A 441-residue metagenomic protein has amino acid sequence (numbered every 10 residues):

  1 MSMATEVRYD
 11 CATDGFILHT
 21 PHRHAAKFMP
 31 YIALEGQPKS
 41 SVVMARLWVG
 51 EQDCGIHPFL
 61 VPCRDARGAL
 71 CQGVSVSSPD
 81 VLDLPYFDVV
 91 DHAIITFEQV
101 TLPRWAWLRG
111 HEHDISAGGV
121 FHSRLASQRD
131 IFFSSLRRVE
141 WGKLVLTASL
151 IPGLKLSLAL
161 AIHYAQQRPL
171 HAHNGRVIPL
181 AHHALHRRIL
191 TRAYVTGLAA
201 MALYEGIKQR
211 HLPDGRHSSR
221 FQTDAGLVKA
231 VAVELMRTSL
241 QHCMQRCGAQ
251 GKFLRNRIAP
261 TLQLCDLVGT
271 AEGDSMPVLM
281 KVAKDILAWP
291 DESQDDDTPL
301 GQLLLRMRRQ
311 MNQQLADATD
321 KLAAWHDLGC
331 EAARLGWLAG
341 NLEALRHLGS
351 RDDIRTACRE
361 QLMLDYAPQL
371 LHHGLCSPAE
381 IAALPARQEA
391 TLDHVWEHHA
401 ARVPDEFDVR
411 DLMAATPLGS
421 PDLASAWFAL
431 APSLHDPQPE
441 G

Functional and structural regions predicted by a protein language model:
M1-G441: Flavin-dependent oxidoreductase catalytic core characteristic of acyl-CoA dehydrogenase/oxidase-like enzymes
